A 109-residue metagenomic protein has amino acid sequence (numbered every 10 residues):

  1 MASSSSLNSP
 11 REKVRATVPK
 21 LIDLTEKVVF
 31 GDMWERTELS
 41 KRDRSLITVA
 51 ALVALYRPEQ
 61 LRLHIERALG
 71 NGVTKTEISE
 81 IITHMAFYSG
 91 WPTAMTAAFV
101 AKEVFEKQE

Functional and structural regions predicted by a protein language model:
M1-R42, L55, R62-E66, G70-N71 (+1 more regions): Acidic, glycine/proline-rich low-complexity segments that act as flexible tails and inter-domain linkers
R44-L52, I81-I82: Short, structured motif recognition centered on aromatic/hydrophobic residues
A51-R57, A86-G90: Short alpha-helix boundary/capping elements
L61, I78: Aromatic/hydrophobic pocket-lining residues that form the small-molecule binding cavity in soluble enzyme cores
V73, E77: Winged helix-turn-helix DNA-binding recognition segment
S79-K102: C-terminal structural segments of small proteins and small subunits
